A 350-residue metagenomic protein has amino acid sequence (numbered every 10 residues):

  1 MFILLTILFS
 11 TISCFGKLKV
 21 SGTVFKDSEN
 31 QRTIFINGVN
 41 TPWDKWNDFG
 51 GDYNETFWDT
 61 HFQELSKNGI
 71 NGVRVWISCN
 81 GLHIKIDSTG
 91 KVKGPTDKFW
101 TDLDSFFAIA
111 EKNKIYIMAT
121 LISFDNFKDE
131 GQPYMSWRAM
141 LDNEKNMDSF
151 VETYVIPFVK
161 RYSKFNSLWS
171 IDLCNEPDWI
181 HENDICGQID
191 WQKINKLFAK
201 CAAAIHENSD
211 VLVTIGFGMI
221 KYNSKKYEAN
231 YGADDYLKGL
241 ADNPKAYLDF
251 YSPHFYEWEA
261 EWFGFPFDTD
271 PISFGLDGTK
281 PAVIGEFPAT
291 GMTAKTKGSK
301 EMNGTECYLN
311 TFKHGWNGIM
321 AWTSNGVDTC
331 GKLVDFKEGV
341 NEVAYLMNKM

Functional and structural regions predicted by a protein language model:
M1-L5: Classical eukaryotic N-terminal signal peptides for Sec-dependent ER targeting/secretion, especially the positively
F9-S13: N-terminal signal peptide c-region/cleavage motif recognized by signal peptidases
F15-K17: Boundary of Sec targeting at the N-terminus
K19-F250, E257-E261, D277-T279, G291-C307 (+2 more regions): Active-site mouth of glycoside hydrolases
S273-F274: The feature captures the conserved acid-bearing segment of alpha/beta-hydrolase catalytic domains
A282-F287: Short acidic/histidine-rich active-site segments
L346-M350: Carbohydrate-binding surfaces of carbohydrate-active enzymes
